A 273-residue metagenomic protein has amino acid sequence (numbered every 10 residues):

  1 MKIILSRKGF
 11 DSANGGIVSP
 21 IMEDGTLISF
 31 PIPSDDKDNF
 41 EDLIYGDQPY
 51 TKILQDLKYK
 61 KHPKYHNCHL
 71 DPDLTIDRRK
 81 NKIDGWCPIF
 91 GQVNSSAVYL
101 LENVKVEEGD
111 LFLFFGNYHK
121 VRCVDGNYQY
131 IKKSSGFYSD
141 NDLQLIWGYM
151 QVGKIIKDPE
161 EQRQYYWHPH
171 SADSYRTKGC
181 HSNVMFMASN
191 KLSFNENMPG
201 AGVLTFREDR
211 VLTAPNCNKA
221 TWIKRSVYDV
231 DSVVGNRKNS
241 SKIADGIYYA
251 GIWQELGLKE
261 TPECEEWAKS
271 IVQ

Functional and structural regions predicted by a protein language model:
M1-T51, D142-W147, K154-Q273: Contiguous surface segments at macromolecular interaction interfaces
I53-L143: Short N-terminal edge-element motif at the start of the domain
L111, G148-Y149: Conserved active-site beta-strand-loop modules that form the wall/rim of enzyme catalytic pockets and either contain
G116, Q151-K154: Short, structured patches in soluble enzyme cores that scaffold and shape functional sites
